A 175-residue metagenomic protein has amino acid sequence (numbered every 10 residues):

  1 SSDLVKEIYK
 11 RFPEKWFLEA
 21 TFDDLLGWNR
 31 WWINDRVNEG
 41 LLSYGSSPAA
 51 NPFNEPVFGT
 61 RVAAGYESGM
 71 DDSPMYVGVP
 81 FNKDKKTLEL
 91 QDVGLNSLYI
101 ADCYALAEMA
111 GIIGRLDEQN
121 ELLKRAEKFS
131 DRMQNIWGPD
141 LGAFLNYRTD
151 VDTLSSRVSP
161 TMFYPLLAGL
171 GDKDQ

Functional and structural regions predicted by a protein language model:
D3-E19, R30-N120: The feature captures the catalytic groove of carbohydrate-active enzymes
N29-A50, L98-D174: Catalytic cores of carbohydrate-active enzymes
